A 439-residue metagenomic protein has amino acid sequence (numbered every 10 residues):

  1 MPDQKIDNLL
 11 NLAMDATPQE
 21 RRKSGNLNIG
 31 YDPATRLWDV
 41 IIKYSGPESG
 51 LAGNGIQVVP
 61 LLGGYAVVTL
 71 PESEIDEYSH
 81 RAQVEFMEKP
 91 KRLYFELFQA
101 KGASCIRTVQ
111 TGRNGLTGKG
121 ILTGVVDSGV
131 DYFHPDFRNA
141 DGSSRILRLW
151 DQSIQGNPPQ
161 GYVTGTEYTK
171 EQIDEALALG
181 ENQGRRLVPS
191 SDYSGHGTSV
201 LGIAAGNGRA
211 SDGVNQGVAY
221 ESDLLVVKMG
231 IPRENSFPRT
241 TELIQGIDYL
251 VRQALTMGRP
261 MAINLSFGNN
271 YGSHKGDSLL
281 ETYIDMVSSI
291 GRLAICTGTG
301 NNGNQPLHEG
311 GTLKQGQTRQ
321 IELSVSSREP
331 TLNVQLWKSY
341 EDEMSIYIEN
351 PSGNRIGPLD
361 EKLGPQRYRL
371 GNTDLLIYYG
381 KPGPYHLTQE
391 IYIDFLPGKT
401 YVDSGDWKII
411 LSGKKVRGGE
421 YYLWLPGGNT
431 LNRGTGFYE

Functional and structural regions predicted by a protein language model:
M1-Y65, S73-N114, I121-L122, P135: Autoinhibitory N-terminal propeptides
V68: Ligand-binding face of N-terminal immunoglobulin V-set domains in extracellular IgSF glycoproteins
E77-L122, Y132-D136, G156-E167, Q389-I391 (+2 more regions): Protease zymogen maturation seam
T111-T241, G258-R259, P330, E341-D342: Subtilisin-like serine protease catalytic core
N139-R145, E281, L313-Q315: Glycine-rich, phosphate-binding/catalytic loops in enzymes
G142, L147-G184, L255, T318-S327 (+3 more regions): Flexible, acidic/histidine-containing loops and adjacent segments that form or flank the divalent-metal
I231-L313, E329-S345, E349-R355, G364-Q366 (+1 more regions): Substrate-binding/access-modulating region of protease and related hydrolase catalytic domains
